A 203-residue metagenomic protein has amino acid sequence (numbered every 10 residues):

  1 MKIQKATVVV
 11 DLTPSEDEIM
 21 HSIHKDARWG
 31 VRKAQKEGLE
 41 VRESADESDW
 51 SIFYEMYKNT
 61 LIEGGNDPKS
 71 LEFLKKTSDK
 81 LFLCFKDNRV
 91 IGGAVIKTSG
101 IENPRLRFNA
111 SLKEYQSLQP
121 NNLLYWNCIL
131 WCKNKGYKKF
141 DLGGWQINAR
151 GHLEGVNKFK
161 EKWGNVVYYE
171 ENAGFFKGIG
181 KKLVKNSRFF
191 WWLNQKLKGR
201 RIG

Functional and structural regions predicted by a protein language model:
M1-E37, W145-G203: Terminal substrate-recognition subdomain of acyl/acetyltransferases
M1-S117, W131: A conserved beta-strand-loop-helix scaffold within acyl/acetyltransferase catalytic domains
D26, E47, L123, C128 (+1 more regions): Intrinsically disordered regions, especially transient/low-confidence alpha-helical propensity segments and coil-helix
T77-K182: Aromatic (often tryptophan-rich) hydrophobic motifs at membrane interfaces
